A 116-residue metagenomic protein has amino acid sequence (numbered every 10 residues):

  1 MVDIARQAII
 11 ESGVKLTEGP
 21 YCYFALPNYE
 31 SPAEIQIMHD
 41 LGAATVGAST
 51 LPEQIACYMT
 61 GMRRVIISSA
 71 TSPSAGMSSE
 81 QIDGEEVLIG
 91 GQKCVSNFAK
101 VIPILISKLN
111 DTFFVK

Functional and structural regions predicted by a protein language model:
M1-P73, S78-K116: Glycine-rich phosphate- or other oxyanion-binding loops that anchor nucleotides, phosphorylated ligands
